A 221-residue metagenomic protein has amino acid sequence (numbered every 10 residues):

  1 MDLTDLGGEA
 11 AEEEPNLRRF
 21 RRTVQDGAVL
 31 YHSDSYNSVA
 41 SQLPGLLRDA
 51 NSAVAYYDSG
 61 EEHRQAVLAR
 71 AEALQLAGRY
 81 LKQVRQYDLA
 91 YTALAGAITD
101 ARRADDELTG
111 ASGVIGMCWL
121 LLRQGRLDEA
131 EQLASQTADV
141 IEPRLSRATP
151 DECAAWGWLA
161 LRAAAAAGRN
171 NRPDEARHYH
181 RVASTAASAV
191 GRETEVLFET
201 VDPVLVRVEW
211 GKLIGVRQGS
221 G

Functional and structural regions predicted by a protein language model:
M1-L6: Long, contiguous interaction/recruitment modules in multidomain scaffold/adaptor proteins
A10: Long, contiguous binding/interaction regions
E13-G221: Conserved binding/catalytic microenvironments
